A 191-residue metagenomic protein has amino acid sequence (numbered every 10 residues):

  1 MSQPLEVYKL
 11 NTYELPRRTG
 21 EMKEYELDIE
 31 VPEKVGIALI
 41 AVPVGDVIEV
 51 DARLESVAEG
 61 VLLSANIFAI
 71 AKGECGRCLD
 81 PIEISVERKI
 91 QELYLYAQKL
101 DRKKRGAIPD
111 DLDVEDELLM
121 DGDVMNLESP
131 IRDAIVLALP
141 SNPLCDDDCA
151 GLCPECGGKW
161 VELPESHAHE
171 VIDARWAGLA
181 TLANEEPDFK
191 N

Functional and structural regions predicted by a protein language model:
M1-N191: Structured interface patches
